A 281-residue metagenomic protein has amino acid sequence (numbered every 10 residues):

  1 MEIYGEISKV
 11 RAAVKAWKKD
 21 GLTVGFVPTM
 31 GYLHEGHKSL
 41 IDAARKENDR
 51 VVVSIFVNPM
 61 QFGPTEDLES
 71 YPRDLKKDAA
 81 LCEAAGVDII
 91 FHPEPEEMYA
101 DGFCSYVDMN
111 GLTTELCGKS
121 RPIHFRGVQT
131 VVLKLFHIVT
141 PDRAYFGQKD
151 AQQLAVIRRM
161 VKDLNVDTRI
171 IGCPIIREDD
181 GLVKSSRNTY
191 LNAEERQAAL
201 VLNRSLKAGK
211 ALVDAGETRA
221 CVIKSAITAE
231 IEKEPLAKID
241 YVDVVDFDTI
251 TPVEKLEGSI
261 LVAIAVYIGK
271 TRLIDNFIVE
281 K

Functional and structural regions predicted by a protein language model:
M1-E2, K281: Short, Lys/Arg-enriched, disordered terminal segments
E2-L236, V245, T249: Nucleotidyltransferase catalytic core that binds NTPs
A226-K281: Phosphate/ribose-recognition catalytic cores of enzymes acting on nucleotide-derived substrates
